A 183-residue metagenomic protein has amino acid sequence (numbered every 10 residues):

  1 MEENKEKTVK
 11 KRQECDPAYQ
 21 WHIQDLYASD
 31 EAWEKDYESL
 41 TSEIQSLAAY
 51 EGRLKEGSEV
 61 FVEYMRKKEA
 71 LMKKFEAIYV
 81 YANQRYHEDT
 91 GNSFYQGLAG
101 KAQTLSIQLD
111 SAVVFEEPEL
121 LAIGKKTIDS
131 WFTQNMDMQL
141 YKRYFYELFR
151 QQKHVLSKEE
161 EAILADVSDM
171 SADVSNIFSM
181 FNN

Functional and structural regions predicted by a protein language model:
M1-N183: A well-structured
